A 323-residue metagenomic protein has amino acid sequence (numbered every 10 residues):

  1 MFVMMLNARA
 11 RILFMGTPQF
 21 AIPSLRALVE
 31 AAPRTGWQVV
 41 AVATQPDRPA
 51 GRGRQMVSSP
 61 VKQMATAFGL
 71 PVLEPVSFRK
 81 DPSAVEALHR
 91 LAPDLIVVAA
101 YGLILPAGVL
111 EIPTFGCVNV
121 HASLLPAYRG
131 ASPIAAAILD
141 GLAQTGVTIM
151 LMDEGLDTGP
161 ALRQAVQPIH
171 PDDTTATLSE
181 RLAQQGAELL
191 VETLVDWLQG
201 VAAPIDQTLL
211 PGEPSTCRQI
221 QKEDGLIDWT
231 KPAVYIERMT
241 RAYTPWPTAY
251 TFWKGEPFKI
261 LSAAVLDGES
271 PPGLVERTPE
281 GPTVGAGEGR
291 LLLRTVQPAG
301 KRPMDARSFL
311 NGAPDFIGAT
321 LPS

Functional and structural regions predicted by a protein language model:
M1-P245, G289, P298, A319-S323: One-carbon transfer enzymes
P211-S323: Internal anion-binding site segments
